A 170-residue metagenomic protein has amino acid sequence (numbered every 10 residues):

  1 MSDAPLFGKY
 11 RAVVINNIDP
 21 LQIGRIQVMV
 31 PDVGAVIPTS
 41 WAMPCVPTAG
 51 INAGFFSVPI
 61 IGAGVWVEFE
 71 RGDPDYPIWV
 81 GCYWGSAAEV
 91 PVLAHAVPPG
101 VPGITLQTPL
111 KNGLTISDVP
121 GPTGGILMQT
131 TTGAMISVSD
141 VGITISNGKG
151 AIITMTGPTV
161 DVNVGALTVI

Functional and structural regions predicted by a protein language model:
M1-M155, I170: Hydrophobic packing positions characteristic of elongated beta-solenoid/beta-helix-type spike/fiber shafts
G165-V169: Short, low-complexity, Pro/Ser/Thr/Gly-rich segments in the mature regions of secreted, periplasmic
